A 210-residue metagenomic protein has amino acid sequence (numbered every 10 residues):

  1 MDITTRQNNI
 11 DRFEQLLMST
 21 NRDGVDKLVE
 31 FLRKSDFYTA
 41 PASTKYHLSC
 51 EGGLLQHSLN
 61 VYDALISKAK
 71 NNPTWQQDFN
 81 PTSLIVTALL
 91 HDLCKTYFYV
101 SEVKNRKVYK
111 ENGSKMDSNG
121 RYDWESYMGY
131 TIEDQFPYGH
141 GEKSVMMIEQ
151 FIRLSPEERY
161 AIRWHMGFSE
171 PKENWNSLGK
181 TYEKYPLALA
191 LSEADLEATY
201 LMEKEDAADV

Functional and structural regions predicted by a protein language model:
M1-M116: Acidic/His-rich, divalent-metal-binding segments that scaffold phosphate/diphosphate chemistry
M1-R22, A64-K70, W164, S169 (+1 more regions): Histidine-centered, transition-metal-coordinating active-site segments
L48, Q56, T74-A207: Divalent metal-dependent catalytic cores for phosphoryl transfer on phosphate-bearing substrates
